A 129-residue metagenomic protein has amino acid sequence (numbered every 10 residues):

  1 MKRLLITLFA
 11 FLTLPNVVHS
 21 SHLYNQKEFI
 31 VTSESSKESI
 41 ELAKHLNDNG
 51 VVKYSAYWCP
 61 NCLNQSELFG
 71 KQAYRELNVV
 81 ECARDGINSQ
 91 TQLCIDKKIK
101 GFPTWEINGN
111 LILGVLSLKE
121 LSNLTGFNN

Functional and structural regions predicted by a protein language model:
L5-L12: Sec-dependent N-terminal signal peptides
S20-K44: N-terminal leader/targeting and pre-domain segments
S35-E76: Local sequence-structure signature of Cys/Sec-based thiol-disulfide redox active-site neighborhoods
V52-S55, N78-V80, T104-E106, L111: Structural recognition of the beta-strand scaffold that forms the well-ordered cores of secreted hydrolase catalytic
L68-D85, S122: Gly/Gly-Pro-rich "capping" loops immediately C-terminal to redox-active cysteine motifs in periplasmic/lumenal
R84-L93: Structural microenvironment flanking redox-active thiols in thiol-disulfide oxidoreductases
I95-E106: Structural micro-motif
E106-N129: Non-catalytic, surface beta->alpha helical segment in thiol-disulfide oxidoreductase systems
